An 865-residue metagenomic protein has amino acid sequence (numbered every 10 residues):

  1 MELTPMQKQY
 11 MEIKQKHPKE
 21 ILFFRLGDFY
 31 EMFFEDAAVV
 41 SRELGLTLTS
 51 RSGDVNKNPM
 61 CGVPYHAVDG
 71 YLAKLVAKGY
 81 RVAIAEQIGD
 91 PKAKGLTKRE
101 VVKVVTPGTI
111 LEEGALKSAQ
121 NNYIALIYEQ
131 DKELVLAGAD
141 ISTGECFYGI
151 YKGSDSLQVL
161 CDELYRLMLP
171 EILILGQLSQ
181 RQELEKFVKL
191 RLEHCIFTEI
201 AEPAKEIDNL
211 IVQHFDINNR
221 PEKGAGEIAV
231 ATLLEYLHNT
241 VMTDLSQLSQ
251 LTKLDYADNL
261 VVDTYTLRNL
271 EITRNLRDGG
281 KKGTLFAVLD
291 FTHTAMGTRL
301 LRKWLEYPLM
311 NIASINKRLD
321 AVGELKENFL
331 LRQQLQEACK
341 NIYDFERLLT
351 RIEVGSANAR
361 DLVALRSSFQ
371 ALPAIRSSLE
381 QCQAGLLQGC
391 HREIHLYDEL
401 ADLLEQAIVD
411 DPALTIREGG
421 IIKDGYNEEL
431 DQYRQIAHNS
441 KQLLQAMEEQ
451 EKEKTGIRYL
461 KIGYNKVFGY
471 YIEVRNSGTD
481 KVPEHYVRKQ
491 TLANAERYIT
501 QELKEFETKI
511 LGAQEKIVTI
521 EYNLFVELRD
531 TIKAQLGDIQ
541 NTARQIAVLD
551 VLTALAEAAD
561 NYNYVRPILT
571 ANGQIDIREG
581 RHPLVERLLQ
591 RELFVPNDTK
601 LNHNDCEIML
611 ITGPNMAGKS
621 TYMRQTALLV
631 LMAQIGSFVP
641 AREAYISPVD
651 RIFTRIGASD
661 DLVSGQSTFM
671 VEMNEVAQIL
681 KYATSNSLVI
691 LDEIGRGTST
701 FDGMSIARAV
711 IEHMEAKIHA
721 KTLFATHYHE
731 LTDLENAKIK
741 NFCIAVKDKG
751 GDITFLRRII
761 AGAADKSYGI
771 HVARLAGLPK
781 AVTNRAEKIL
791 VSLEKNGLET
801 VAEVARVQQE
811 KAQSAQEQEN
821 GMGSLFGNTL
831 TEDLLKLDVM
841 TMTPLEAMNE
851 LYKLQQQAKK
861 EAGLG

Functional and structural regions predicted by a protein language model:
M1, K8-E12, R529, A547 (+2 more regions): Conserved phosphate-binding elements of NTP-dependent enzyme cores
M1-E324, K340, D344-E353, A357-A446 (+2 more regions): Charged catalytic and DNA/RNA-contacting regions of genome-maintenance and nucleic-acid-processing enzymes
F34-A37, K223, E227, H293-T294 (+5 more regions): ATPase nucleotide-binding head domains, primarily ABC-like/P-loop NTPase cores
A85, P107-L116, D244, Q383-L386 (+6 more regions): Active-site phosphate-binding and catalytic loops of NTP-dependent enzymes
V354, N358, S368-A371, D424-G425 (+2 more regions): Charged, surface-exposed helical/loop "interaction arms" that form contiguous linear patches used for dimerization
V409, L492, E496-D530: Extended, charged coiled-coil "arm/hinge" scaffolds of SMC/Rad50-like chromosome-maintenance ATPases and other large
N828-G865: C-terminal tails and terminal domains of large nucleic-acid-associated and other macromolecular-machine proteins
